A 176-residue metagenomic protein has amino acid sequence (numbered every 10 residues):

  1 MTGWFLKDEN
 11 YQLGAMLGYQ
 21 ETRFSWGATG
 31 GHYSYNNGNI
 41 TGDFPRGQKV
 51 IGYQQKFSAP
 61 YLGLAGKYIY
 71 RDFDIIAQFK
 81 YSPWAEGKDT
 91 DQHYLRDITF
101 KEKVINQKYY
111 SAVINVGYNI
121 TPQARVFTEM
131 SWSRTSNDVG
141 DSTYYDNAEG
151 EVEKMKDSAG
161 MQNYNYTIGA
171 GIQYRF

Functional and structural regions predicted by a protein language model:
M1, E21-F57, S82-V113, T135-G171: Extracellular/periplasm-exposed beta-strand and loop segments of Gram-negative cell-envelope proteins, dominated by
M1-S25: Internal, hydrophobic cores of structured domains that mediate oligomerization or house catalytic pockets within large
T2-L6, Y19, G66-Y70, V116-I120 (+1 more regions): Residue-level signature of outer-membrane beta-barrel architecture
N10, D72-I75, P122-T128: Repeated loop/turn-to-beta-strand initiation elements of outer-membrane beta-barrel proteins
A15-R23, G30, G66, A77-P83 (+1 more regions): Transmembrane beta-barrel strands of outer-membrane/channel proteins
F57-P60, Y68: Short, surface-exposed binding/anchoring microloops in extracellular/periplasmic proteins
